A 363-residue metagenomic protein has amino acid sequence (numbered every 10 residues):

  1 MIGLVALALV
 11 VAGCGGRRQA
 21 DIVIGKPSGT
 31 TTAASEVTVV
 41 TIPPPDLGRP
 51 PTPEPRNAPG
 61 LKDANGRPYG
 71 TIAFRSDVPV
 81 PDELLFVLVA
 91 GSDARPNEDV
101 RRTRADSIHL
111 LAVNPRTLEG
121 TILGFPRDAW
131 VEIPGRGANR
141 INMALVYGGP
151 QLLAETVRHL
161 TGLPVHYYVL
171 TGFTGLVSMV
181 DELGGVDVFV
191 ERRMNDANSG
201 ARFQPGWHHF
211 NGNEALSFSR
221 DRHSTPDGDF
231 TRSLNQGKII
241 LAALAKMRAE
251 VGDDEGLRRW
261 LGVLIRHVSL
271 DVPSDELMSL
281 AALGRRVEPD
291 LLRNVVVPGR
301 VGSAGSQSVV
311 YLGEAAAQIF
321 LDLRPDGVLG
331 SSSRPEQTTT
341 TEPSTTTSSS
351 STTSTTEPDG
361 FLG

Functional and structural regions predicted by a protein language model:
M1-A6: N-terminal export and membrane-targeting signals
V10-G13: C-terminal motif of bacterial Sec signal peptides marking the signal peptidase cleavage site
G15-G363: Non-catalytic, solvent-exposed segments at the cell envelope interface
